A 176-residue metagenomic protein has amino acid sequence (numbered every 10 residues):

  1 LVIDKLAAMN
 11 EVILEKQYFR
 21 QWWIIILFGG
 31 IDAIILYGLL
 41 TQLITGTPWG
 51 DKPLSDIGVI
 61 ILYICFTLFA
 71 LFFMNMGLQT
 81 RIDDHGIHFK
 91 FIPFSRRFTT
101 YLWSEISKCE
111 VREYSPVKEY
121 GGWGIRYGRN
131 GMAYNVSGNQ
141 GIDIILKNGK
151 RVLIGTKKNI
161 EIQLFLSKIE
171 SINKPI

Functional and structural regions predicted by a protein language model:
V2-L54, A133, K157, E161 (+1 more regions): N-terminal membrane-targeting/pre-transmembrane regions
D4, F89-K150: Non-transmembrane, membrane-adjacent beta-strand/coil modules in membrane-associated proteins and peripheral
I13, R81, T100, L153-T156: Short aromatic/basic micro-patch
W23-I26, F98-Y101, G155, Q163-S167: A short, polar/proline- and glycine-enriched secondary-structure boundary/capping micro-motif
V59-N75: Single-pass alpha-helical transmembrane signal-anchor segments
A70-H85, F91, R96: Transmembrane-cytosolic junction motif
D84, W103, N159: ATP/adenylate-binding site constellation spanning eukaryotic-like Ser/Thr protein kinases, ABC-transporter
N130-I176: A membrane-cytosol interface segment of integral membrane proteins
